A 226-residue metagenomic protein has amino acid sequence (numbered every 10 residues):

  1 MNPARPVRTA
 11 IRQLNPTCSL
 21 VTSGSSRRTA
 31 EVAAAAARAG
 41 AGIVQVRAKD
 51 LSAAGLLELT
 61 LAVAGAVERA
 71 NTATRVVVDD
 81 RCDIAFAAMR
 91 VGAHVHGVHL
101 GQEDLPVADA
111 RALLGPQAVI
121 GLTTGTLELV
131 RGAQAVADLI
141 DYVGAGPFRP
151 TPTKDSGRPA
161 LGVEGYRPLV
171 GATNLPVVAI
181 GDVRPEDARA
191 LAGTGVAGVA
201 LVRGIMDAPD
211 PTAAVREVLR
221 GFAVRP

Functional and structural regions predicted by a protein language model:
M1-H99, L113-D141, R158, E164-V177 (+3 more regions): Conserved N-terminal beta1-alpha1 strand-loop-helix module at the mouth
V46, R149-D155: A short acidic, helix-capping loop that chelates divalent metal ions and anchors anionic groups
E103, G125, F148: Histidine-centered beta-alpha loop that forms part of the nucleotide-sugar donor binding/catalytic region in diverse
A110: Phosphate-handling DNA/RNA-contact segment within nucleic-acid enzymes
D141-R149: Non-cysteine beta-strand/loop elements that form the S-adenosyl-L-methionine
F148-P150, V183-P185: Short acidic/polar capping segments at secondary-structure boundaries
